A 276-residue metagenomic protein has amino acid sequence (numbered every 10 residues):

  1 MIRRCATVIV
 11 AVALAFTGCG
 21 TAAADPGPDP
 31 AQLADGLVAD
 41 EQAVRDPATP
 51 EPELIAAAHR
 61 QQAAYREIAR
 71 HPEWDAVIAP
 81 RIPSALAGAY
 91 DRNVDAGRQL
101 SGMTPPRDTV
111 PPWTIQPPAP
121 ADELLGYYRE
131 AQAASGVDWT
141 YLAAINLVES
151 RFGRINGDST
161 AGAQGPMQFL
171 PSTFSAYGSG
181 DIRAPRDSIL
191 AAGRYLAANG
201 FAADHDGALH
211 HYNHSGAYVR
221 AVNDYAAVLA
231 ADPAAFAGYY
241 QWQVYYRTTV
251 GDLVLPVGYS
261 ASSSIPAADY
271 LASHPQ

Functional and structural regions predicted by a protein language model:
M1-A24: Secretory targeting and sorting signals
R3-R4, R98, D269-S273: Polar/charged alpha-helical tracts
T17, V222, P256-G258, H274: Low-complexity, intrinsically disordered/propeptide-like segments
A24-V110: An acidic, Gly/Ser/Thr/Pro-rich helix-cap/linker signature
E73-P256: Catalytic glycan-binding domains that act on GlcNAc-containing polysaccharides
A261-Q276: Extended, helix-rich structural scaffolds rather than catalytic motifs
